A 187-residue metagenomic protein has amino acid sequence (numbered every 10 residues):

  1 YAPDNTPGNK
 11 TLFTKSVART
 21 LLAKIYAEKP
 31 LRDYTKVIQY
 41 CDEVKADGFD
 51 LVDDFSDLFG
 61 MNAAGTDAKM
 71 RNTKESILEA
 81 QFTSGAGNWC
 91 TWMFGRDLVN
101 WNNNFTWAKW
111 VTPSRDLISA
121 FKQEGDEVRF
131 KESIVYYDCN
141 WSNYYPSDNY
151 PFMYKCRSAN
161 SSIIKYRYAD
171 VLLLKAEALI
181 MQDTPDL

Functional and structural regions predicted by a protein language model:
Y1, L22, Y26, K175: Substrate-binding cleft of carbohydrate-active enzyme catalytic domains
Y1-T11: Flexible helix-coil transition and linker loops at the boundaries of alpha-helical arrays
A2, D183-L187: Short, intrinsically disordered, charge-balanced linker/junction segments flanking boundaries in proteins
K10, D42-A46, D50-T184: Elongated scaffold/linker segments in the mid-to-C-terminal portions of large proteins
K15, R19, I38-C41: Extracytoplasmic/secreted envelope proteins and their assembly/folding machinery, especially bacterial periplasmic
I25-R32, M181-T184: Short coil/turn linking the two alpha-helices of tandem helical-hairpin repeats
D33-K36, Y40, D47, L187: Alpha-helical solenoid repeat scaffolds, predominantly canonical TPR units
